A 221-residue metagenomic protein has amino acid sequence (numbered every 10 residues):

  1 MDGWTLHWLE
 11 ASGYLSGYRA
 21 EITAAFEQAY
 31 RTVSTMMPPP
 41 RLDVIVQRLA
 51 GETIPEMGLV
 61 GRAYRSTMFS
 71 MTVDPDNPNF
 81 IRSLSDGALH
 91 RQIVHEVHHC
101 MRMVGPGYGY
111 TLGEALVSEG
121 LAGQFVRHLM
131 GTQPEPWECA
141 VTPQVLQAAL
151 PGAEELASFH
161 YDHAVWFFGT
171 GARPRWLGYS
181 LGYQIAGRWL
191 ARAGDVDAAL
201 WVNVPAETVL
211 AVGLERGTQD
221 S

Functional and structural regions predicted by a protein language model:
M1-E10: N-terminal, Lys/Arg- and Ser/Thr-rich interaction peptides
E10-M68: Auxiliary, metal-adjacent structural segments of Zn-dependent hydrolase domains
R48-G87, V97, M103: Active-site scaffold of zinc-dependent metalloenzymes
R82-H95, W137-A157: An acidic intrinsically disordered interaction segment
E96-G113, L121: Catalytic Zn2+-binding segment of zinc metalloproteases
V104-L112, T132-W137, R192-D197: Inter-helical turn/loop segments and adjacent helix faces that build the functional surface of alpha-helical bundle
L112-P151: Post-HExxH zinc-binding segment in Zn-dependent metallohydrolases
E155-S221: Pan-zinc metallopeptidase signature
